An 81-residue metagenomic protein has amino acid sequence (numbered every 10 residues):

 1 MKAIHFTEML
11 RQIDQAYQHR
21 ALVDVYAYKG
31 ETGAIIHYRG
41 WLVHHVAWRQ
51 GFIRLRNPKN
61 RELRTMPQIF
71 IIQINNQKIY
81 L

Functional and structural regions predicted by a protein language model:
M1-H19: Mixed-charge, Lys/Arg-rich low-complexity intrinsically disordered regions
Q18-K29: A short, Trp-centered hydrophobic/proline-enriched beta-strand micro-motif
V25, I53-P58: SH3/SH3-like beta-barrel fold
G30, H44, F52-R54, R64: Classical nucleotidyltransferase
A34-R49: Acidic, low-complexity, intrinsically disordered interaction modules
V43-V46, T65-Y80: Structured surface patches comprising rigid loops and adjacent beta-strands/short helices at the edges of well-ordered
